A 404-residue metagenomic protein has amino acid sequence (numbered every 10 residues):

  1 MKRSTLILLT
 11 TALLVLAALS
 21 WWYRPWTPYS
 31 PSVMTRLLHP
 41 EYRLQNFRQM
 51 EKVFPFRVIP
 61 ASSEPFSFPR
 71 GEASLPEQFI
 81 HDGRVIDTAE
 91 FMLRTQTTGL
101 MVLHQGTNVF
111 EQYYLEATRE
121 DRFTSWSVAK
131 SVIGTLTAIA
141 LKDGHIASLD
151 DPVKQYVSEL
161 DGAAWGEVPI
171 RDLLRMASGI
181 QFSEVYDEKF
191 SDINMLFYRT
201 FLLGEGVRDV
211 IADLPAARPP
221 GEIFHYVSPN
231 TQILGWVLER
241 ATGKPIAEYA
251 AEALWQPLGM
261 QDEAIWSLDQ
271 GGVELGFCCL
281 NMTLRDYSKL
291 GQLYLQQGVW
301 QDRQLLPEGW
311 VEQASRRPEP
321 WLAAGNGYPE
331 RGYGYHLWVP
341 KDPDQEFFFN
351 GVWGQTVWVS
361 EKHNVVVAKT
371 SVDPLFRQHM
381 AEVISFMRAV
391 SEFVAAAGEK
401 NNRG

Functional and structural regions predicted by a protein language model:
K2-T118, I146, A212, A389-G404: N-terminal leader/targeting segments and the immediately adjacent pre-domain N-terminus
A89, A138, K154, R171-L174 (+11 more regions): Non-transmembrane alpha-helical segments in soluble domains of secreted/periplasmic/extracellular proteins
Q96, T124, L160-V207: Extended ligand-binding groove/face enriched in aromatic
G106, T124-L149, L173, L234-L238 (+1 more regions): Active-site SXXK
R119-E120, D187, N194-G271, C278: Catalytic-site signature segments of enzymes, centered on catalytic residues
D143-Q181, D213, A241-C278, M282: Active-site helix/loop module of the DD-peptidase/beta-lactamase fold, centered on the serine-lysine SxxK catalytic
N230-V237, G276-V299, Q355-S371: Active-site-proximal alpha-helical segments within enzyme catalytic domains
Q261-A264, E312-V366: Active-site Gly/Thr loop motif
